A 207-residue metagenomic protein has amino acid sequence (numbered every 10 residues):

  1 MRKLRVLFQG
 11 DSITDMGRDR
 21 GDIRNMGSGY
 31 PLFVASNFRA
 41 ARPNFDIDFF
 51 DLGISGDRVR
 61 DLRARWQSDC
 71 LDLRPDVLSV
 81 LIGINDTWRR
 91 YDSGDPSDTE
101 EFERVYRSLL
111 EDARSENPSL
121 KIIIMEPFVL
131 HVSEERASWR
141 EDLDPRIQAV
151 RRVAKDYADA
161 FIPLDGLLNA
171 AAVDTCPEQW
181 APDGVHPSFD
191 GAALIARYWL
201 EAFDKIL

Functional and structural regions predicted by a protein language model:
R2, F33-D48, D57, D61-L207: Alpha-helical cap/lid subdomain in secreted, periplasmic, or secretory-pathway luminal O-acyl-processing enzymes
R2-N25: Short glycine-rich His-centered loop
M26, Y30-V34: Short N-terminal amphipathic alpha-helix/helix-capping patch enriched in small hydrophobics with frequent Ser/Thr
I54: Conserved active-site regions of diverse hydrolases
